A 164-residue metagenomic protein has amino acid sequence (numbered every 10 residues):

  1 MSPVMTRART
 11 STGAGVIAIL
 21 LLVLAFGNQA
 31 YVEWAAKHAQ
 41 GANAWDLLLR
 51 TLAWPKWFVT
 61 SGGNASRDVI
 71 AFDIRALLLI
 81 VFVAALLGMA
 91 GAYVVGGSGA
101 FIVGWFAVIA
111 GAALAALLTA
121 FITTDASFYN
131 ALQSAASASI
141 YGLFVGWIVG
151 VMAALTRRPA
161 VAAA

Functional and structural regions predicted by a protein language model:
S2-L24, G96-F106: Alpha-helical transmembrane segments and their helix-start/interface "positive-inside/aromatic belt" motifs in integral
V16-I74, Y129-S134: Long, glycine/tryptophan/cysteine-rich extracytoplasmic
A35, V95-G96: Compositionally biased, intrinsically disordered low-complexity segments enriched for polar/charged residues
G63, R67, A71, R75 (+3 more regions): Membrane-interface starts of transmembrane alpha-helices
D68-V94: Hydrophobic alpha-helical transmembrane segments
M89-V95, M152-R157: Structural signal for the C-terminal ends of transmembrane alpha-helices and the immediately following loop
I102, A107-A164: Alpha-helical transmembrane segments of multi-pass integral membrane proteins, characterized by long hydrophobic
